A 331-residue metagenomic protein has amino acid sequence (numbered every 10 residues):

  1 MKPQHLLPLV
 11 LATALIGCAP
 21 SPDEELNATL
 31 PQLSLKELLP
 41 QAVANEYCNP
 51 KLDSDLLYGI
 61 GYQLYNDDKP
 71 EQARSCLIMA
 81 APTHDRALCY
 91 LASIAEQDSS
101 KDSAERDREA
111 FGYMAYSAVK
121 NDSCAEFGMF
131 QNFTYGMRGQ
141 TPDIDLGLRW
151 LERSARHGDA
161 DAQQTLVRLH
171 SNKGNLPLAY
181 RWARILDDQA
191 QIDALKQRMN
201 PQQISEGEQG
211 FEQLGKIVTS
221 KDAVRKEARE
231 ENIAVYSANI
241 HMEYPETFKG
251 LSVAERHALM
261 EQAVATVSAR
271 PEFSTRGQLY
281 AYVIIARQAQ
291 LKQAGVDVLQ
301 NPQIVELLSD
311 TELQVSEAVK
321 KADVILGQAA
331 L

Functional and structural regions predicted by a protein language model:
I16-G17: C-terminal motif of bacterial Sec signal peptides marking the signal peptidase cleavage site
L26-S34, P50-Q72: Alpha-helical segment of the N-proximal tetratricopeptide repeat
P31-C48, Q72-C76, G147: Repeat-mediated protein-protein interaction surfaces in helical alpha-solenoids
N45-L57, L64, P82-L91, E96-S99 (+5 more regions): Short helix-capping/linker turns of helical repeat alpha-solenoids
Y62, N66-D68, S93-A104, F130-T141 (+1 more regions): Short coil/turn linking the two alpha-helices of tandem helical-hairpin repeats
L64, C76, L91-I94, Y113 (+3 more regions): TPR/Sel1-like alpha-solenoid repeat signature
D67-S75, K101-Y113, Q140-W150, N175-R181: Structural signature of tandem alpha-helical TPR/SEL1-like repeats, specifically the intra-repeat loop/turn
R153, S171-D193, N200, Q209-V218: TPR/TPR-like (Sel1-like) alpha-helical repeat modules
